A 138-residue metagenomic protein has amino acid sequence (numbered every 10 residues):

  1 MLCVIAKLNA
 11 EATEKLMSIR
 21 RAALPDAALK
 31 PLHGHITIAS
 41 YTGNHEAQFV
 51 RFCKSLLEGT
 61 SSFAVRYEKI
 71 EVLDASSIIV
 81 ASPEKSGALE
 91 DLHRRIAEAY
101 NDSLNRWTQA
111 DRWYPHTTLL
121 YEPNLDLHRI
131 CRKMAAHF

Functional and structural regions predicted by a protein language model:
M1-A64, P83-F138: Basic, often amphipathic N-terminal segments
E68-S76, A110-P115: Short proline/glycine- and acidic-rich turn/helix-capping motifs at secondary-structure junctions
S76-S77, L92: Short, conserved acidic/polar surface loops in the N-terminal third of protein domains
